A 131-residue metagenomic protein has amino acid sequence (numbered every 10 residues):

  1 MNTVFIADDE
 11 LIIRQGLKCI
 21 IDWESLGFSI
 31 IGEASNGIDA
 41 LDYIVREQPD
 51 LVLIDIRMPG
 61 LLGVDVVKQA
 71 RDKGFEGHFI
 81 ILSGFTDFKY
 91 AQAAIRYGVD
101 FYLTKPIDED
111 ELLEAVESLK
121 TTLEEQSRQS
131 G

Functional and structural regions predicted by a protein language model:
M1-T3: Non-catalytic signal-transmission and effector/linker regions of two-component phosphorelay proteins
F5, S29-G32, F101: Structural signal for short hydrophobic segments within the conserved structured cores of catalytic domains across
A7-D8, A34, V52: Conserved sequence signature across two-component system core domains
D9-L11, I56: Generic detector of well-ordered alpha-helical packing
L11, G37, T86: Residue-level detector of flexible, active-site-proximal loop/helix-junction positions within diverse enzyme catalytic
L11-G32, R46: Two-component/phosphorelay signaling modules centered on CheY-like receiver
I31-I38, G63: Conserved Asp/Asn-Gly motif in the active-site loop of CheY-like receiver
L41-S130: CheY-like receiver
